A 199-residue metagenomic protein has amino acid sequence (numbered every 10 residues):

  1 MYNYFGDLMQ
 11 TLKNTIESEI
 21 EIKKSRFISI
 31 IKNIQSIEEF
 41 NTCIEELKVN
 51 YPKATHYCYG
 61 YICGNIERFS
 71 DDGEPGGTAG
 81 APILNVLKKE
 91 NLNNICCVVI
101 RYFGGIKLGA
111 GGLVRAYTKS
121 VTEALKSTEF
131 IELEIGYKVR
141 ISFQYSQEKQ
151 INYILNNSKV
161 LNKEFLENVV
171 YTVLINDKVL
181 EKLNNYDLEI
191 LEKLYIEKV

Functional and structural regions predicted by a protein language model:
Y2-T78, N162-E167, D177, I190-V199: C-terminal regulatory domains involved in ligand/effector binding and gene-expression control
C58-Y59, N94-V98, K138: Structural motif
A81-K126: Active-site beta-strand/loop microenvironment that shapes enzyme catalytic pockets
E90, S120-K126, S142, E189-V199: Terminal alpha-helical anchor/extension segments at protein ends
F130-Y145, Y171-V173: Short glycine-/aliphatic-rich beta-strand segments at the starts of folded cytosolic domains
R140-S142, N157-T172: Intrinsically disordered, low-complexity, charge-dense segments enriched in Lys/Arg and Glu/Asp interspersed
I141-S158, V179-K182: Short amphipathic alpha-helix segments
E167-N185: Short, intrinsically disordered low-complexity segments
